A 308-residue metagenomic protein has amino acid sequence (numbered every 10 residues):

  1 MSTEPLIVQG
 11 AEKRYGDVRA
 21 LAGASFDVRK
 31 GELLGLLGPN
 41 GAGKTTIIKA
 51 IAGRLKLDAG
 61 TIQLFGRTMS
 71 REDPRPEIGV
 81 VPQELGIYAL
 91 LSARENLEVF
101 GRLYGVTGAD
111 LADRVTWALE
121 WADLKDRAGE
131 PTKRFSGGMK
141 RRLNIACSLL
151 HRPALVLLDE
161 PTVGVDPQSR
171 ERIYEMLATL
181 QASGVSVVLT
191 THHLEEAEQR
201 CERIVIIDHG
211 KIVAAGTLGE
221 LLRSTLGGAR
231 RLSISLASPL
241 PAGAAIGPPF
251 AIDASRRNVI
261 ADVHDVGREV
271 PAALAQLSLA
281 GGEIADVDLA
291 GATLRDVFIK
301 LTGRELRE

Functional and structural regions predicted by a protein language model:
A52: Helix-to-loop junction immediately C-terminal to a conserved catalytic motif
G60-P74: Conserved ABC transporter NBD signature motif
E98, R102, A109-R127: Conserved ABC ATPase "signature" region
R152: Conserved catalytic motifs of ABC-family nucleotide-binding domains
V156-E160: Catalytic Walker B motif of ABC-type/P-loop ATPase nucleotide-binding domains
Y174-H264: ABC transporter nucleotide-binding domain
